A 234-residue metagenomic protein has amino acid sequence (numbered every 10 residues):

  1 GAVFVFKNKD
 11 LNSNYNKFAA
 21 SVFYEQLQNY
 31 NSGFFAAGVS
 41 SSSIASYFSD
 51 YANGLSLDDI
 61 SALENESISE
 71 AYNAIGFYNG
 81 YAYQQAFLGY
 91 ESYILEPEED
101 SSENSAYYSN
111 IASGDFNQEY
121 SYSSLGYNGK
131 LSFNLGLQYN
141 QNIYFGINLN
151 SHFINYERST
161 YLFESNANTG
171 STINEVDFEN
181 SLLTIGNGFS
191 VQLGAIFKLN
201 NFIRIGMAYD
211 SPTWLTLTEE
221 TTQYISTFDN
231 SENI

Functional and structural regions predicted by a protein language model:
V5-I234: Outer-membrane beta-barrel porins/channels
